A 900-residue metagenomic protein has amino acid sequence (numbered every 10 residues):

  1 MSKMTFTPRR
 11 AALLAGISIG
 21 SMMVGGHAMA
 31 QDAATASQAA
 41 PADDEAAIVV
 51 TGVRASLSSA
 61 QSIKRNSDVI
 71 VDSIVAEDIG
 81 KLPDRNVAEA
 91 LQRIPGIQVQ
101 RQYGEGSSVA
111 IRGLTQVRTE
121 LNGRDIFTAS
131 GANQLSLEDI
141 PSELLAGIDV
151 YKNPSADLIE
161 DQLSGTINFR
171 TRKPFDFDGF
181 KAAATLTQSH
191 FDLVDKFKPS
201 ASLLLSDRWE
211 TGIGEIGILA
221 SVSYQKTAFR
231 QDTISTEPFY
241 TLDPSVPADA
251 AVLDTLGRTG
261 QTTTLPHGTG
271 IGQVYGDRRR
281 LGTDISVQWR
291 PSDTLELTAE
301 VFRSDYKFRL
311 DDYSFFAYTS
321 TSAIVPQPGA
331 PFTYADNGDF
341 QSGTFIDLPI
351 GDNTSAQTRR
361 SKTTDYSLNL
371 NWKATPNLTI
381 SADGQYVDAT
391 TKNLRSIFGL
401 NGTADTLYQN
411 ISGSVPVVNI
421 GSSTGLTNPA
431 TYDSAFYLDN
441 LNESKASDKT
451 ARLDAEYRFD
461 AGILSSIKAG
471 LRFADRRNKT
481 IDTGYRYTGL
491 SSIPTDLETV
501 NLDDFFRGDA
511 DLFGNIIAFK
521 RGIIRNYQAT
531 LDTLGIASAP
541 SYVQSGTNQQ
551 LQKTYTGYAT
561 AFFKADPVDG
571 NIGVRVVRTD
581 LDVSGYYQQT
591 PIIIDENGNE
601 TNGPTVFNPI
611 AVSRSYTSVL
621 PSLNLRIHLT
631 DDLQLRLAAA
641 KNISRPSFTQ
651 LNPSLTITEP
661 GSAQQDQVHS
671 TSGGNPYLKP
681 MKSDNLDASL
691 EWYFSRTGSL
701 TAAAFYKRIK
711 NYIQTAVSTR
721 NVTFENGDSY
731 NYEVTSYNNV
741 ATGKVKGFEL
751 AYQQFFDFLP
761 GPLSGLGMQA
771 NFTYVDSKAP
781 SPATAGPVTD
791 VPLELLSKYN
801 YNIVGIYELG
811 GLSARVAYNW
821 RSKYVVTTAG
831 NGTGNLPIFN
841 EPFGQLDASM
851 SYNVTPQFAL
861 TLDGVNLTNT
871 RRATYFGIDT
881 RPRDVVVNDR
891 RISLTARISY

Functional and structural regions predicted by a protein language model:
A36, A88-D125: Extracytoplasmic beta-strand/coil segments of soluble accessory domains associated with Gram-negative outer-membrane
V49-G80, S107-S108, R124, A129: N-terminal periplasmic "start-of-domain" segments of outer-membrane beta-barrel proteins
I94, I140-T185, Q231, P760 (+1 more regions): A beta-strand signature from Gram-negative outer-membrane beta-barrel systems, especially the internal plug domain
R124-K152, L203: Short acidic/polar hinge/loop motifs at secondary-structure boundaries that mediate gating or recognition
V194-I324, A330-A335, R359-N369, A374 (+1 more regions): Transmembrane beta-barrel wall of Gram-negative outer-membrane proteins
L348, S355, R359-T363, G546 (+9 more regions): Outer-membrane beta-barrel signature, preferentially recognizing the C-terminal barrel domain of Gram-negative
F705-I709, S718, F724-T828, T868: Gram-negative outer-membrane beta-barrel transporters
W820-A829, S851-Y900: C-terminal beta-signal and adjacent terminal beta-strands/loops of Gram-negative outer-membrane beta-barrel proteins
